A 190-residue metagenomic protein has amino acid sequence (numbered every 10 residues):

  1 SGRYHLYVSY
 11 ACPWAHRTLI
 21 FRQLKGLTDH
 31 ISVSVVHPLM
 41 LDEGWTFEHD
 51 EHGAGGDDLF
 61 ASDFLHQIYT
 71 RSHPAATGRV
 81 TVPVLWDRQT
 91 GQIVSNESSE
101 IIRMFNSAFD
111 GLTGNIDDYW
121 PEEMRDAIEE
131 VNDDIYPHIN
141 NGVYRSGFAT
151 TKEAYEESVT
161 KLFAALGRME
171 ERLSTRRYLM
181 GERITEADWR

Functional and structural regions predicted by a protein language model:
S1-G44, E182-R183: Local sequence-structure signature of Cys/Sec-based thiol-disulfide redox active-site neighborhoods
Y7, L27-H30, E51-G53, H73-A76 (+1 more regions): Charge-rich alpha-helical segments
V8-P13, H37-M40, Y69, W86-T90 (+2 more regions): Short, flexible loop/turn elements at secondary-structure junctions
H16-I20, D63, Q67, P83 (+2 more regions): N-terminal, well-ordered alpha-helical segments
T46-W86: Structural micro-motif
H73, T77-V80, R88-Q89, I93-R190: GST-like fold's C-terminal all-alpha helical module
